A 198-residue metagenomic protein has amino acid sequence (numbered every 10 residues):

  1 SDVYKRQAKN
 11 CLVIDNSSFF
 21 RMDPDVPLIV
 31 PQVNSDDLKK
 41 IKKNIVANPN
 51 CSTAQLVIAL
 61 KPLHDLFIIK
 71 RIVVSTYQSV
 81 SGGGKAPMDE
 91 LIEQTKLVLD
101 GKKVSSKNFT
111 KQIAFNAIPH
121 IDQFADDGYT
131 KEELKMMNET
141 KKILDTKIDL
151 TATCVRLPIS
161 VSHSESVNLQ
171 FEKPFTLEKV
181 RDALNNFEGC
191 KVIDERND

Functional and structural regions predicted by a protein language model:
V3-Y4: Short, small-residue-biased leader/transition segments that mark boundaries at the very start of proteins
Q7-A8, H64: Short, surface-exposed basic-aromatic patches at helix termini and helix-loop junctions that form
A8-K43: Rossmann-fold NAD(P)-binding glycine/threonine-rich loop
D15, A47-P49, S75: Short beta-strand segments
S18-F20, N50-S52, Q123: Short glycine-rich anion-binding loops that position phosphate/pyrophosphate groups of nucleotides and phosphorylated
D23, S52-I58: Short glycine/serine/threonine-rich phosphate/pyrophosphate-binding segments that cradle anionic phosphate groups
K39, A54, K61-N186: Active-site-lining helix/loop region of Rossmann-like oxidoreductase modules
E188-D198: Conserved PLP cofactor-binding pocket of PLP-dependent enzymes
